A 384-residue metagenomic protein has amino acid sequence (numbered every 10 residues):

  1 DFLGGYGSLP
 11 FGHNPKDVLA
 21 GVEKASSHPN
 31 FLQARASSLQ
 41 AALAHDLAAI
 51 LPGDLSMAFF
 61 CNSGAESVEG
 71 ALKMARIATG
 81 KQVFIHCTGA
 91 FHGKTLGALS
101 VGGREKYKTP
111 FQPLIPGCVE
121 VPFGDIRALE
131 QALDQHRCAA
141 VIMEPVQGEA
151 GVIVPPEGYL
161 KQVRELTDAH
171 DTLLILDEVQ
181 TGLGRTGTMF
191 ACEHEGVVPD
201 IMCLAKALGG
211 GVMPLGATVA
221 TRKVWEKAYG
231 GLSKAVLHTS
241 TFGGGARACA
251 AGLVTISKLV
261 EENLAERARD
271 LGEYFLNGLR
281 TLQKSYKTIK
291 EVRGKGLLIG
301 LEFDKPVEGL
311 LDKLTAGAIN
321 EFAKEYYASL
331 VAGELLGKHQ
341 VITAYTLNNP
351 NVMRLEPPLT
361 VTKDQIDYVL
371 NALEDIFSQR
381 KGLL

Functional and structural regions predicted by a protein language model:
D1-L384: Conserved N-terminal phosphate-binding loop of PLP-dependent enzymes in the Aspartate aminotransferase
